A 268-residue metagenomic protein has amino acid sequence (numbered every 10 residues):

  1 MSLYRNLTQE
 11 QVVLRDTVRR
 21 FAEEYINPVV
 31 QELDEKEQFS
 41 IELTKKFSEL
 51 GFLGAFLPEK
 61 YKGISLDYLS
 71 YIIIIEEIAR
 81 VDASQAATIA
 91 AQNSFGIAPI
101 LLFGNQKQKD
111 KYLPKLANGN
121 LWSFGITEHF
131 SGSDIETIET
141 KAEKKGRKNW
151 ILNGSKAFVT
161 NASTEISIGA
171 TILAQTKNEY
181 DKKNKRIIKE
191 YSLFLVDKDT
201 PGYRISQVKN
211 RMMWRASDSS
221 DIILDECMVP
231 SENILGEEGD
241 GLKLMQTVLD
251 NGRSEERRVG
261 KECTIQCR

Functional and structural regions predicted by a protein language model:
M1-A90, Q108-K111, K115: Amphipathic, small/basic residue-rich leader segments at the start of a protein or domain
L3-L14, R80-V81, Y203-T264: Glycine-rich beta->alpha junctions and the first turn(s) of the following alpha-helix
A22, N105, F194, L224 (+1 more regions): Residue-level signal for inorganic ion chemistry
G51, I75-A79, L173-T176, V196-P201 (+1 more regions): Short Ser/Thr-interspersed hydrophobic loop/turn segments at strand-loop and sheet-helix junctions that line or gate
A87-K107, G132-I135, K144-G146, E255: N-terminal glycine-rich flavin-associated loop
N118-T127, I172-L173: A short, Trp-centered hydrophobic/proline-enriched beta-strand micro-motif
F130-S133, T160-E165, N184-K185, R211-D218: Short Gly/Pro-enriched turn/cap motifs at secondary-structure boundaries
N149, N153-R204: A short core secondary-structure module
